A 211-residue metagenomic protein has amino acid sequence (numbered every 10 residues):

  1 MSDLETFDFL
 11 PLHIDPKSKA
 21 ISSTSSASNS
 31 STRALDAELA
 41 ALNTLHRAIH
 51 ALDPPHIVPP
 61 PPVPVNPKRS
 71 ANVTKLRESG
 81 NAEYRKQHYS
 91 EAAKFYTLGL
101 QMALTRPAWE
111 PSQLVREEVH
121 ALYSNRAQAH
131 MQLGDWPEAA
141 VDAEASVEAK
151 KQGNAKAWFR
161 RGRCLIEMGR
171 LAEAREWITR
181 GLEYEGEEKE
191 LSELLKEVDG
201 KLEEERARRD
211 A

Functional and structural regions predicted by a protein language model:
M1-A211: Alpha-helical tetratricopeptide repeat
